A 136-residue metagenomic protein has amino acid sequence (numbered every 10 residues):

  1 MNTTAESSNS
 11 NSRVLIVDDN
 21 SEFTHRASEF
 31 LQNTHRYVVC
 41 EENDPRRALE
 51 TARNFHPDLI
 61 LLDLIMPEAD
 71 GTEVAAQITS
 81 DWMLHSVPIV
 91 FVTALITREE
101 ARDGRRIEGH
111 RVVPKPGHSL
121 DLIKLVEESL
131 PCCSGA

Functional and structural regions predicted by a protein language model:
M1-L15, H118-A136: Non-catalytic signal-transmission and effector/linker regions of two-component phosphorelay proteins
D18, D63, T93: Active-site residues of response regulator receiver
S21-C40: Two-component/phosphorelay signaling modules centered on CheY-like receiver
E42-R46, S119: Conserved Asp/Asn-Gly motif in the active-site loop of CheY-like receiver
F55-L61: Active-site beta3 strand of CheY-like receiver
M66: Receiver (REC) domain active-site loop signature in two-component systems and cognate sites in sensor histidine kinases
S86-I96: A short, hydrophobic beta-strand element within the central beta-sheet of small alpha/beta folds
